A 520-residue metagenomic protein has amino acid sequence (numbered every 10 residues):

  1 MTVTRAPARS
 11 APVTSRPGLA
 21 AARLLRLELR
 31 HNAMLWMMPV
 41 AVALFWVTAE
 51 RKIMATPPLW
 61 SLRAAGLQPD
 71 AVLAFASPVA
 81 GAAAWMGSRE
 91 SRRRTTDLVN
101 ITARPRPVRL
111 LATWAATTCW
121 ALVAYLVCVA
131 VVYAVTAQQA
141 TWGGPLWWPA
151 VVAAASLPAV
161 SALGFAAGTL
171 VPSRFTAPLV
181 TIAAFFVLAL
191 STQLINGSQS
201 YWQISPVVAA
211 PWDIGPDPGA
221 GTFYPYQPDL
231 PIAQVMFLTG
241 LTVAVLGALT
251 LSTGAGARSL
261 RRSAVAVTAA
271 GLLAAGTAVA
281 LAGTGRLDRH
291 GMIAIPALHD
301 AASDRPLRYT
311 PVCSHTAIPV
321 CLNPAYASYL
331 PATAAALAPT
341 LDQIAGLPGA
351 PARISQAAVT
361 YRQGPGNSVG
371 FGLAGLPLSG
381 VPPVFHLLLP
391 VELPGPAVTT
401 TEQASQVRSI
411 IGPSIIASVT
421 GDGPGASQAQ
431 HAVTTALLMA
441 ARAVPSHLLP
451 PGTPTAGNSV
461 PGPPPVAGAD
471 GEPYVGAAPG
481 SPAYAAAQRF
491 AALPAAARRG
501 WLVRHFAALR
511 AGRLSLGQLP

Functional and structural regions predicted by a protein language model:
M1-W85, R89-E90, V245-T268, L272-D288 (+7 more regions): Hydrophobic alpha-helical transmembrane segments
F45-T48, A124-V132, V187-S200, A278-G283: C-terminal TM-helix exit segments that contain a strictly Trp-centered aromatic cap at the helix terminus
V47-A76, W85, W114-F175: Secretory targeting signals
A82-W120: Helix-loop-helix units of permease transmembrane domains in multi-pass membrane transporters, especially ABC
R104, V108, G168-S173, T253-S263: Membrane-interface helix-boundary motifs at transmembrane edges
A121-G168, P413-P482, Q488-G500: Alpha-helical transmembrane segments and their short interhelical loops
R174-A189: Pore- or pathway-lining transmembrane helices of multi-pass membrane proteins that form conduits for solutes/ions
F186-G254: Membrane-embedded alpha-helical segments of integral membrane proteins
